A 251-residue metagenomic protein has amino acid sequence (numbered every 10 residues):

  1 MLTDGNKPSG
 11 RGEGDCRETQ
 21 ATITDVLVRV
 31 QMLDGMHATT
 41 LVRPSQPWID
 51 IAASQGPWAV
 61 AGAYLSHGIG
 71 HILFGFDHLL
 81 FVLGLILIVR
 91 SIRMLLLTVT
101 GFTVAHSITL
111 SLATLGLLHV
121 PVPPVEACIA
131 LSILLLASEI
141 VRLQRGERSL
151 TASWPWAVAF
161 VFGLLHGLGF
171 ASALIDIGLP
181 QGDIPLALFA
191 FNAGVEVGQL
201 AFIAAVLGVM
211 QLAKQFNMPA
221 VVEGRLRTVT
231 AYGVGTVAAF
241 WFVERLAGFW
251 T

Functional and structural regions predicted by a protein language model:
M1-L73: N-terminal soluble domains immediately following signal/targeting peptides that reside in extracytoplasmic
G70-W250: Hydrophobic alpha-helical transmembrane segments in multi-pass membrane proteins
